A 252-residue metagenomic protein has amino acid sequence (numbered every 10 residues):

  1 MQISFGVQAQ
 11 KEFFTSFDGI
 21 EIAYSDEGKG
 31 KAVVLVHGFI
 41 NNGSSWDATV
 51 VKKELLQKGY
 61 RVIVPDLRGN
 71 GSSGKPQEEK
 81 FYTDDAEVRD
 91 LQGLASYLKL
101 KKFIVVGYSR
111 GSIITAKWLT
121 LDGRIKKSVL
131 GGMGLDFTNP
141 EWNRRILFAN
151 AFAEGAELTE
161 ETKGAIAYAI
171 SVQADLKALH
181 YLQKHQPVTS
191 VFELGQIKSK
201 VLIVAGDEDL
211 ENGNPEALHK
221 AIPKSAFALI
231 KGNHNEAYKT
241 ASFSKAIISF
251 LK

Functional and structural regions predicted by a protein language model:
K31-G38: Short beta-strand element of the alpha/beta-hydrolase
I40-K52: The serine-hydrolase catalytic nucleophile loop
L55-G74: Conserved alpha/beta-hydrolase
D85-K102: Conserved acidic catalytic loop of the alpha/beta-hydrolase fold
I113-R124, S128-G155: Flexible "cap/lid" loop of the alpha/beta hydrolase fold
I197, I203-A205: Short beta-strand/loop motif that positions the catalytic acidic residue of the alpha/beta-hydrolase fold
D207-G232: Conserved loop-alpha-helix segment in the C-terminal half of the alpha/beta-hydrolase fold that carries the catalytic
K231-K252: Catalytic active-site module of serine/aspartate enzymes centered on a nucleophile-bearing elbow/loop
